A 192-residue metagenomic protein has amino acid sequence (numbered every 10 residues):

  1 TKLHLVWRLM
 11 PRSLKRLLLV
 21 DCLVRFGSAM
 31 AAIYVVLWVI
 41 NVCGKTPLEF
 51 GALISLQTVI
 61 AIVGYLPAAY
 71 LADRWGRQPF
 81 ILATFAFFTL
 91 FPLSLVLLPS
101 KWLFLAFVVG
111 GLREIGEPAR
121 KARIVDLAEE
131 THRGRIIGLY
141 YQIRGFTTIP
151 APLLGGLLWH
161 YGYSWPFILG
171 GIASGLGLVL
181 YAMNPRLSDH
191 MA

Functional and structural regions predicted by a protein language model:
T1-V20: Juxtamembrane intracellular "pre-TM" segments in multi-pass secondary transporters
I33-E49: Short amphipathic helix-loop junctions that connect adjacent transmembrane helices in Major Facilitator Superfamily/SLC
P47-L48, A128-Y140: Loop-to-transmembrane helix entry/capping segments in MFS-fold secondary transporters and related SLC/MFSD carriers
G64-G76, W159: Helix-to-loop junctions at the C-terminal end of transmembrane segments in multipass secondary transporters
P79-L93: Structural signature of the two symmetry-related core transmembrane helices
L95-A106: Helix-loop junctions at membrane interfaces in 12-TM secondary transporters
I115-A128: Intracellular juxtamembrane helix-capping segments at the cytosolic ends of symmetry-related transmembrane helices
G170-A192: Multi-pass alpha-helical transporter architecture, strongest for 12-TM Major Facilitator/SLC carriers used
